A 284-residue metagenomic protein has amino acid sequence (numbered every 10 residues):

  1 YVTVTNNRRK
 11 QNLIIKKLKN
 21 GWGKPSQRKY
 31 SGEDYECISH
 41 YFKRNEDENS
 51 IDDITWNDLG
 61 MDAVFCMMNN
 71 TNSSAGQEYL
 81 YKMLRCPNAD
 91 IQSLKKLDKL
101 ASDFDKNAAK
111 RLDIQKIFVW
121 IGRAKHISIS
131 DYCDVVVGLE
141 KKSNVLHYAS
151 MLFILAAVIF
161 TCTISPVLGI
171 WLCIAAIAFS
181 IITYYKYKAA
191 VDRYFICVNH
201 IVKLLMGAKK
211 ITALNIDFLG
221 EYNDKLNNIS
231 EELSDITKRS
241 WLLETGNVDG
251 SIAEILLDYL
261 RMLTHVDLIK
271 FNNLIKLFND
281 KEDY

Functional and structural regions predicted by a protein language model:
Y1-Y284: Alpha-helical bundle segments enriched in helix-capping/polar residues
